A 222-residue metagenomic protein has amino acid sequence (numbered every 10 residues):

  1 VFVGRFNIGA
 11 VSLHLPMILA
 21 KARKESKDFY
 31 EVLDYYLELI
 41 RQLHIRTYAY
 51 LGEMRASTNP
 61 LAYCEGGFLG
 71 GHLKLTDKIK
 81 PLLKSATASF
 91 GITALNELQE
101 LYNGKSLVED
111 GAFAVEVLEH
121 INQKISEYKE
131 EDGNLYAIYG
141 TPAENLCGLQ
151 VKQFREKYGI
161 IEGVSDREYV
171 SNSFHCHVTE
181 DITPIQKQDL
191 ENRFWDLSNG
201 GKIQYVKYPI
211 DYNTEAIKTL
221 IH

Functional and structural regions predicted by a protein language model:
V1-K84, K105-L107, G111-H222: Conserved catalytic cores of very large enzyme subunits
R5, L82-L98: Conserved phosphate/anionic-ligand binding catalytic regions in large, soluble enzymes, centered on
L101: Metallocofactor- and cofactor-centric catalytic cores in central/energy metabolism, strongly enriched
